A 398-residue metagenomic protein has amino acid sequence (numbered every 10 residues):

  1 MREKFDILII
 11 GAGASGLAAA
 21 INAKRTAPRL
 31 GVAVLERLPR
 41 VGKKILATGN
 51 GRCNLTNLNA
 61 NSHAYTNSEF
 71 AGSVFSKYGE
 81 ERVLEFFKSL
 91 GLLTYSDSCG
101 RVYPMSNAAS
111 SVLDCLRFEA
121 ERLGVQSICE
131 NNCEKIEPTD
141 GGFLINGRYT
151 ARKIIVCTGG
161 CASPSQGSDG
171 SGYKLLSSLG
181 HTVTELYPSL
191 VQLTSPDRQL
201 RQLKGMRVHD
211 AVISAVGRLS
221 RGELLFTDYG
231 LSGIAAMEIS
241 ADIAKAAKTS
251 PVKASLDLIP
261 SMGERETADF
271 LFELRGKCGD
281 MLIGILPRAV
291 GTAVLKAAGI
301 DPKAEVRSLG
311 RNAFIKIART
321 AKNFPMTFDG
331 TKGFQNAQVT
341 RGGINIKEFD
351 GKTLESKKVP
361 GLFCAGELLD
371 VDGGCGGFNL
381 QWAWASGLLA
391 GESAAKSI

Functional and structural regions predicted by a protein language model:
F5-V34, A390-A395: N-terminal Rossmann-like FAD-binding beta1-loop-alpha1 element of flavoenzymes
L8-I10, L35, C133, Y149-S165 (+4 more regions): Short hydrophobic core segments
K24-N50: Glycine-rich FAD pyrophosphate-binding loop
P39-V41, L46-A47, L55-N61, T182-E185 (+1 more regions): An anion/pyrophosphate-binding glycine-rich loop and adjacent beta-alpha core in soluble alpha-beta enzymes
N50-S96: Glycine-rich active-site loop/strand segments that organize a redox cofactor
C129, T292-D372: A glycine-rich dinucleotide-binding beta-alpha-beta segment and adjacent secondary-structure elements that constitute
C129-G141: A conserved short coil-to-beta-strand element within the FAD-binding core of flavoproteins
G160-L179, V371-I398: A conserved FAD-binding loop/helix module that cradles the flavin
